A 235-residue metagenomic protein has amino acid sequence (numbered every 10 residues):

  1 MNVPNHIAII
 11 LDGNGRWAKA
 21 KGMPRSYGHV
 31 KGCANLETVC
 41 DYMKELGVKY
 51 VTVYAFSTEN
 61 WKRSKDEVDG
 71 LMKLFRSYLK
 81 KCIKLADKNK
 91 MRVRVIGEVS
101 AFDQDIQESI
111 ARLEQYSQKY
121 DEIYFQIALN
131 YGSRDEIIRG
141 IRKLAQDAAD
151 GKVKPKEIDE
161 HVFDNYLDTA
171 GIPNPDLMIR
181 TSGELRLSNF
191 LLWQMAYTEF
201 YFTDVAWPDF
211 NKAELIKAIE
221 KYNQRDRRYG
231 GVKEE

Functional and structural regions predicted by a protein language model:
M1-E235: Flexible, compositionally biased loop and terminal segments
